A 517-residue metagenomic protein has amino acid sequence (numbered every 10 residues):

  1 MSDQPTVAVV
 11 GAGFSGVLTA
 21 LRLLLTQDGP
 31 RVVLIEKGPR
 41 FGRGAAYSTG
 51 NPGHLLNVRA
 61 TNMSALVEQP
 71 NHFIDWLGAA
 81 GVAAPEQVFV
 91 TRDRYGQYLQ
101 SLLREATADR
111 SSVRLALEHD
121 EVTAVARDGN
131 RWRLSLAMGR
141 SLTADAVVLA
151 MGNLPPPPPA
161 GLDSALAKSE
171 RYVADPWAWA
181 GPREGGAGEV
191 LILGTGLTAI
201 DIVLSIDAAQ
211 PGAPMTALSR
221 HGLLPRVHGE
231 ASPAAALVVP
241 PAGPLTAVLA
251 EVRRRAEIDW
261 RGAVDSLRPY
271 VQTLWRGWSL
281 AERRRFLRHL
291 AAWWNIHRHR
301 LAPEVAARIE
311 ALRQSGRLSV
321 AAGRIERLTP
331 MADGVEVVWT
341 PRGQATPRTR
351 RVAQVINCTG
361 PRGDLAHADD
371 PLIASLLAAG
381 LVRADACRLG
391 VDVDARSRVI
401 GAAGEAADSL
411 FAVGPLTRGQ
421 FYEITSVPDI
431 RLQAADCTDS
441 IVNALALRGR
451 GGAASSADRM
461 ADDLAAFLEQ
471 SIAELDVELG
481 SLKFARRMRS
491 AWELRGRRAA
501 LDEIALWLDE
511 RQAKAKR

Functional and structural regions predicted by a protein language model:
M1-Q4, G449-S456, K514-K516: Short, low-complexity, intrinsically disordered N-terminal peptides in bacterial proteins
S2-P39, A45, V82-A242, L249-L447: Flavin (primarily FAD) cofactor-binding/catalytic cores of flavoenzymes
S48-H72, P233-A247, E304-A307: N-terminal glycine-rich dinucleotide-binding loop that anchors FAD/FMN and/or NAD(P) in oxidoreductases
V67-G78, V82-A84: N-terminal accessory alpha/beta regions
L102-E105, D109, E474, E478 (+1 more regions): Solvent-exposed, charged/polar functional surfaces in cytosolic regulatory/catalytic domains
G452-E478: N-terminal acidic leader/helix
F467, V477-A515: Short, charge-rich amphipathic interface segments used for partner binding and complex assembly
